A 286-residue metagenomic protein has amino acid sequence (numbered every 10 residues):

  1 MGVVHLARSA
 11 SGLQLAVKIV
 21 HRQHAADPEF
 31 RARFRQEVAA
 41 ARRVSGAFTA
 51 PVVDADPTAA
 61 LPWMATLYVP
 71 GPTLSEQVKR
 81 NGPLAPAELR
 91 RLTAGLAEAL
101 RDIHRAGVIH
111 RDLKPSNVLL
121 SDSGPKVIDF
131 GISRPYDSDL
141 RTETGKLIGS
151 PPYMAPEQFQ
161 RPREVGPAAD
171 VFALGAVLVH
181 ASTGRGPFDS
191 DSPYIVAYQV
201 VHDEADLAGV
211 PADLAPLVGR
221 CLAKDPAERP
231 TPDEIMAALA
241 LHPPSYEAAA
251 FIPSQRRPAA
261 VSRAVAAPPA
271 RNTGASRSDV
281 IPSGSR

Functional and structural regions predicted by a protein language model:
M1-V261: Eukaryotic protein kinase
S245-R286: Regulatory extensions appended to serine/threonine kinase catalytic cores
